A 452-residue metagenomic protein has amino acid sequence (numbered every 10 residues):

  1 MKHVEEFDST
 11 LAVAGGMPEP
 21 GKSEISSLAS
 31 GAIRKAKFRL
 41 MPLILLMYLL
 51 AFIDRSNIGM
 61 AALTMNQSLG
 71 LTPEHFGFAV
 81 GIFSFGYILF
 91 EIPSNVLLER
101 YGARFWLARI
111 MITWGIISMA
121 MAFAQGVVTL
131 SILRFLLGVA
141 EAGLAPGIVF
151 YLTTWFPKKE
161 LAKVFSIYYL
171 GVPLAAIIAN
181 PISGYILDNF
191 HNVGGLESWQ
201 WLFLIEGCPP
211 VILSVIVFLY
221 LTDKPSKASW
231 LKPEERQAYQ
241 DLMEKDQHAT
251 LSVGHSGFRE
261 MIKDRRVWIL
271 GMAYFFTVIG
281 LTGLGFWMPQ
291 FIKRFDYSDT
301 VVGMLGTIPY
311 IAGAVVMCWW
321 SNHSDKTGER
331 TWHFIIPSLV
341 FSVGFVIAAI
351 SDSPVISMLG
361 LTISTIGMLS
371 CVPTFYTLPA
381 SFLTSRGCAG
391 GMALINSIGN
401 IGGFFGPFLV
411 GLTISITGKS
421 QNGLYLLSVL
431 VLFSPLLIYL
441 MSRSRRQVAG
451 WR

Functional and structural regions predicted by a protein language model:
R39-P73, L89, A179-S183, L284-P289 (+1 more regions): Extracytoplasmic
I58-G59, G257-S321, V372, Y376: Extracytoplasmic gate region of multi-pass secondary transporters
G70, G102, F123-T129, A140 (+3 more regions): Helix-breaking motifs and short loop linkers at transmembrane-helix boundaries and internal kinks in secondary membrane
L89-V128: Conserved MFS/SLC helix-loop-helix module at the cytosolic interface between two early adjacent transmembrane helices
F90-A103, V316-E329, I414: Helix-to-loop junctions at the C-terminal end of transmembrane segments in multipass secondary transporters
L133-L170: Cytoplasmic helix-loop-helix junction between adjacent transmembrane helices in 12-TM secondary transporters
K163-L187, P209-P210, N396-G406: Glycine-rich segments within core transmembrane alpha-helices of 12-TM secondary carriers
G328-L378: C-terminal transmembrane helical hairpin of 12-TM major facilitator-type secondary transporters
